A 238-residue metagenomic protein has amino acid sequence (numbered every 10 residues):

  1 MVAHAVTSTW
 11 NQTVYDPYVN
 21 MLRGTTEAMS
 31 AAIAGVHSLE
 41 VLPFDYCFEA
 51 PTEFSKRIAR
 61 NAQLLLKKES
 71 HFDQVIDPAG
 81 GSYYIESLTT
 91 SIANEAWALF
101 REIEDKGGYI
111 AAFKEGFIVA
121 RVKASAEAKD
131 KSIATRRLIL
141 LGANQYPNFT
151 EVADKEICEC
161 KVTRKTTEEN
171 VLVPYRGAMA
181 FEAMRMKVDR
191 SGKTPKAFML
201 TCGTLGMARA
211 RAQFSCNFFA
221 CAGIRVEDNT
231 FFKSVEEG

Functional and structural regions predicted by a protein language model:
M1-A3, V75-G80, A112-K114: Short, glycine/acidic-rich hinge or "gate" loops at secondary-structure transitions that mediate conformational
M1-N11, Y15-V19, R101: Gly/Pro-rich turn-and-neighbor structural signature
H4-S8, G24, L39-F44, K67 (+6 more regions): Generic beta-strand/beta-sheet core signal
T9-V14, S38-E40, Y46-P51, V75 (+4 more regions): Flexible loop/turn segments at secondary-structure boundaries
Y15-E27, G206: Active-site-adjacent loop and "lid" segments of alpha/beta metabolic enzymes
L22-F100: Mobile "lid/hinge" segments at catalytic clefts and subdomain interfaces of large enzymes
H37, E69, D73, E95-A197 (+1 more regions): Intrinsic disorder at enzyme termini
K68, K187-G238: Generic long, charged, amphipathic alpha-helical segments
